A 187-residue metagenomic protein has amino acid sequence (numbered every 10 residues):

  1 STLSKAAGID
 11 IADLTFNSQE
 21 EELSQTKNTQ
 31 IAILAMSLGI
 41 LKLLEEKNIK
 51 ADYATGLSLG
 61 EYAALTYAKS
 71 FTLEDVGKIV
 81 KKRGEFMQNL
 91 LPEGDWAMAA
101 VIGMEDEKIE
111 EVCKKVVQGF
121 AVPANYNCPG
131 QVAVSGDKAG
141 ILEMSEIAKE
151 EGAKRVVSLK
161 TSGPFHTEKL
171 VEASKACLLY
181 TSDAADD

Functional and structural regions predicted by a protein language model:
S1-E111: FabD-like malonyl-/acyl-CoA
K5-A7, A68-S182: Alpha/beta catalytic cores of group-transfer enzymes, especially the acyltransferase/condensing modules of polyketide
D183-D187: A short, hydrophobic C-terminal helix/tail in secreted or cell-surface proteins
